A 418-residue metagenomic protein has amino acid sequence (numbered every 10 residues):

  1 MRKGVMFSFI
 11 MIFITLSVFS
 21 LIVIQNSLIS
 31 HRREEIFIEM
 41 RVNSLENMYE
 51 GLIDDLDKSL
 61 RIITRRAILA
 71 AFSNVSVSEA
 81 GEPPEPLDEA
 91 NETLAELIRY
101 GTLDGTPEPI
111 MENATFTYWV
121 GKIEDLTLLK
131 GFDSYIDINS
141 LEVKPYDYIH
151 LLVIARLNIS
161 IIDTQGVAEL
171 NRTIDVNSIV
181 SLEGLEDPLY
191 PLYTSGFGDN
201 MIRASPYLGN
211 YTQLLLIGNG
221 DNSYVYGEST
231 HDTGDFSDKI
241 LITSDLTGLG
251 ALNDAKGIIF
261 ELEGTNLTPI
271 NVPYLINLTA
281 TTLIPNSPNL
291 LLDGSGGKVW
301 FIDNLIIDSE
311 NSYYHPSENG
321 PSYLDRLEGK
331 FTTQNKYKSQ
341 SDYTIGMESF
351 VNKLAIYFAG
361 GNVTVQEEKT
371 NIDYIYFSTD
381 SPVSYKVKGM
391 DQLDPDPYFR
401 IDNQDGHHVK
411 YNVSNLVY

Functional and structural regions predicted by a protein language model:
M1-T15: Glycine-centered recognition micro-motifs in short, flexible terminal segments and loops
S17-N43: Transmembrane signal-anchor/signal-peptide helices with a preference for the extracytoplasmic
I36-L69: Membrane-proximal N-terminal amphipathic helix
T64-S140: Post-signal peptide N-terminal segment of secreted/secretory-pathway proteins
G121-Y418: Long, compositionally biased low-complexity segments
